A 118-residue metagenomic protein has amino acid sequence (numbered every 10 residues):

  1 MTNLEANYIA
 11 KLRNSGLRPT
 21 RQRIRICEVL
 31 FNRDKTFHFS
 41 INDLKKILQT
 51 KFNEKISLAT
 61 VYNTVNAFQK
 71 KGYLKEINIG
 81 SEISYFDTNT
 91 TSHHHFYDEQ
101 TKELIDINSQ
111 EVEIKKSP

Functional and structural regions predicted by a protein language model:
M1-C27: Short alpha-helical segments that sit at the start of domains
R21, R33-F39: Short capping segments at the starts of secondary-structure elements
E28-K35, Q49: Short, locally clustered residues in the helix-turn-helix/winged-helix DNA-binding domain
S40-N53: DNA-recognition alpha helix
V61-K71: Basic amphipathic alpha-helical segments that dock to polyanions
K70-P118: Non-DNA-binding regulatory cores of transcription-related proteins, predominantly C-terminal effector-binding
